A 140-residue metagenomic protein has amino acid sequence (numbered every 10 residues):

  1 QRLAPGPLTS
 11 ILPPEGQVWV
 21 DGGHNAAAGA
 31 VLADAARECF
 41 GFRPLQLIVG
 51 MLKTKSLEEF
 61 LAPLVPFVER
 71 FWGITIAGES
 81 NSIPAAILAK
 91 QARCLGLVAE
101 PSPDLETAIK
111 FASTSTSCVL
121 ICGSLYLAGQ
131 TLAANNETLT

Functional and structural regions predicted by a protein language model:
Q1-R70: Nucleotide phosphate-binding/pyrophosphate-handling subdomain across enzymes that bind or process nucleotide phosphates
P14-V20, L61-C118: C-terminal helical cap/extension that packs against the catalytic core of soluble nucleotide-cofactor enzymes
G23, V49-M51, I76, C122-L125: Glycine-rich beta-strand-to-loop/alpha-helix junction loops that act as flexible
A26-A27, K55, E79-S80, T107 (+1 more regions): Short alpha-helical
G29-A30, L57-E59, I83, Q130-A133 (+1 more regions): Short glycine-/acidic-enriched loop or helix-start segments at secondary-structure transitions that form or flank
T107-N136: A glycine-rich beta-strand to alpha-helix segment that forms a phosphate/ribose-binding loop at ligand/cofactor sites
